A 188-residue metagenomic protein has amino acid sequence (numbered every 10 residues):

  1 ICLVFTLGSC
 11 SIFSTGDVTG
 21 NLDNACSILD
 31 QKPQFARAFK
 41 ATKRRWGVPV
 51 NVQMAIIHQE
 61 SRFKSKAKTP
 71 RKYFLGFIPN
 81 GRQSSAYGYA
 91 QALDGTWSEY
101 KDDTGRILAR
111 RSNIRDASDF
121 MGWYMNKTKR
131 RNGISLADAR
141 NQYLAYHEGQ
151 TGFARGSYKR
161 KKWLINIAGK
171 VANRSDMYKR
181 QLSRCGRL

Functional and structural regions predicted by a protein language model:
I1-L3: Sec-dependent signal peptide recognition, specifically the positively charged N-region followed immediately by
T6-S9: C-terminal motif of bacterial Sec signal peptides marking the signal peptidase cleavage site
I12-L188: Catalytic glycan-binding domains that act on GlcNAc-containing polysaccharides
